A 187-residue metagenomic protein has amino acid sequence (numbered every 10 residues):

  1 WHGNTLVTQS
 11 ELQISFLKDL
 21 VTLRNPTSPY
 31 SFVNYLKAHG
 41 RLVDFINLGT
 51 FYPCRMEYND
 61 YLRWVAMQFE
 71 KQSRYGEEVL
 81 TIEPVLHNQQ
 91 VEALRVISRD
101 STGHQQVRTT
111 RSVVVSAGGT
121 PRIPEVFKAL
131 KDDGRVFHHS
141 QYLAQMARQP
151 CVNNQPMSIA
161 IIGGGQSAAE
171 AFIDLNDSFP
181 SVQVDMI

Functional and structural regions predicted by a protein language model:
W1, A38-L42, I82-V85, T120-R122: Active-site loop signature of alpha/beta-hydrolase-fold enzymes
W1-N59, I187: Glycine-rich active-site loop/strand segments that organize a redox cofactor
R55-S73, V79, D100, H104 (+1 more regions): Helical element adjacent to the flavin cofactor pocket in flavoenzyme catalytic cores
R74-G76, V115, D185-I187: A structural signal for short, well-ordered beta-strand segments and their strand-loop junctions that often border
Y75-L94: A conserved short coil-to-beta-strand element within the FAD-binding core of flavoproteins
R95-R99: Short beta-strand segments that buttress and anchor functional surface loops
D100-S112, Q155: Core beta-strand elements of the Rossmann-like FAD/NAD(P) dinucleotide-binding domain in flavoenzyme oxidoreductases
V115-V184: Glycine-rich dinucleotide-binding loop and its adjacent helix/turn
